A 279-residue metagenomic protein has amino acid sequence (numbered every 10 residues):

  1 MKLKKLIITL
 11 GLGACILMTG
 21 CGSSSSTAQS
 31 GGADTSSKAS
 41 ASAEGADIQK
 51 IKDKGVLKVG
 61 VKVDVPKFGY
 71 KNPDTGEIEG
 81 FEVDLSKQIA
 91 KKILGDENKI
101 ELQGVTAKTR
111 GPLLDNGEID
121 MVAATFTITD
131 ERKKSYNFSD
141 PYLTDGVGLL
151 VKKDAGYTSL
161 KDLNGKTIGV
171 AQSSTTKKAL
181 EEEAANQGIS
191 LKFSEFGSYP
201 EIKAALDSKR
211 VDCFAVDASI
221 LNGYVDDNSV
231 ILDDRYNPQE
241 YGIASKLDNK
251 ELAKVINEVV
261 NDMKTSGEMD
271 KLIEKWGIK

Functional and structural regions predicted by a protein language model:
L17-G20: C-terminal motif of bacterial Sec signal peptides marking the signal peptidase cleavage site
G22, G32, A39-A41, V83-L85 (+4 more regions): Extended ligand-binding regions for polar small-molecule ligands
G32-D34, K38-G45, Q49-V122: Extracytoplasmic small-molecule ligand-binding "clamshell" domains of the periplasmic binding protein/Venus flytrap
L57-V61, E79, K161-T176: Short loop->beta-strand "edge-of-pocket" segments that line small-molecule binding or catalytic clefts across diverse
V63, L143-V151, A218-N261, K279: Periplasmic-binding protein-like
D74-T75, K87-N98, T176-E195, I278: Ligand-binding cleft/hinge of the Venus flytrap
K87, K99-K161, S229-V230, R235: Acidic, polar ligand-binding/catalytic clefts
T109, T125-S135, A179-A184, K203-P238: A ligand-binding cleft/hinge motif common to bilobed small-molecule-binding domains
